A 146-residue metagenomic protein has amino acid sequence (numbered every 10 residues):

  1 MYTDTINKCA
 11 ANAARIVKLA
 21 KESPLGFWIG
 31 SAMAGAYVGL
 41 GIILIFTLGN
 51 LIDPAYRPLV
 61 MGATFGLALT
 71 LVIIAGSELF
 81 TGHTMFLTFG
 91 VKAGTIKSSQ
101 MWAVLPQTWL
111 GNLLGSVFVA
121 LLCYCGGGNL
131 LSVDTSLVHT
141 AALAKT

Functional and structural regions predicted by a protein language model:
M1-T146: Alpha-helical transmembrane segments and their helix-helix packing motifs
